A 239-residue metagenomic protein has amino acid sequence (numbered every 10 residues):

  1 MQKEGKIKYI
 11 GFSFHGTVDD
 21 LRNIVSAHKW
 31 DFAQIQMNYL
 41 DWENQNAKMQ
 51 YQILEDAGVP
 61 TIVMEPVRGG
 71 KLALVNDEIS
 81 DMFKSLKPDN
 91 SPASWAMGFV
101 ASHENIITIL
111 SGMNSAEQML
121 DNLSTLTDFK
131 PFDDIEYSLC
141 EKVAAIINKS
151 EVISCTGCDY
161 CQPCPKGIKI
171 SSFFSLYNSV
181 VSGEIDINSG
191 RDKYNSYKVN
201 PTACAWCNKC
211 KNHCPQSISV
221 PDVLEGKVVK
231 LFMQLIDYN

Functional and structural regions predicted by a protein language model:
Q2-G11, P60: Short beta-strand/loop segments at the ligand-binding rim of alpha/beta enzyme cores
G11-G16, Q34-D41: Catalytic beta/alpha-barrel core
F14-H15, E43, P88-S91: A general structural motif
G16-K29, A47: Distinct, well-ordered alpha-helical segments
D20, E43, M119: Glycine/Thr-rich phosphate-binding loops of Rossmann-like dinucleotide-binding domains
A27-K29, M49-N239: Structured C-terminal cap/extension of enzyme domains
Y39-E43, R68-K71: Short gly/pro/ser/thr-enriched loop/turn and capping motifs at secondary-structure boundaries
